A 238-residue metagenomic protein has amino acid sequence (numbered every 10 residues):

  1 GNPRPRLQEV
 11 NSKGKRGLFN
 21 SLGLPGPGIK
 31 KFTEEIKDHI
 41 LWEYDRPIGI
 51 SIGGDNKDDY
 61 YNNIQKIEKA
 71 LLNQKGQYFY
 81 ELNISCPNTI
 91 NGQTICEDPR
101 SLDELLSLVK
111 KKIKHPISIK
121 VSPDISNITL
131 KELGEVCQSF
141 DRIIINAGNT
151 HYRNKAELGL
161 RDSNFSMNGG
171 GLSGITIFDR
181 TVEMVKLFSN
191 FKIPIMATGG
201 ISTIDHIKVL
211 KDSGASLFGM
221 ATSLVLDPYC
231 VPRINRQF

Functional and structural regions predicted by a protein language model:
P3-G14, K155-G170, K211-D212, L217 (+1 more regions): C-terminal helical cap(s) of enzyme catalytic domains, especially alpha/beta-barrels
L7-V10, K15-T94: Active-site beta->alpha loop and helix N-cap motifs at the rims of alpha/beta catalytic domains
I29-Y44, P99-I119, S166-I195, I234-F238: Alpha-helix-loop-beta-strand connector modules within alpha/beta enzyme cores
D45-S51, Q77-E81, P116-K120, R142-N146 (+2 more regions): Structural preference for beta-strand elements that scaffold enzyme active sites
N62-I67, I125-S139, F188-F191, I201-F218: Catalytic cores of alpha/beta
F79, I84-C86, I144-N154, G200-I201 (+1 more regions): Glycine-rich phosphate-binding active-site loops on the catalytic face of alpha/beta enzymes
F79-E132: Conserved beta-alpha-beta core of the PfkB/ribokinase-like small-molecule kinase fold
P87-E97, L130-I193, Y229-R236: Glycine/Thr-rich beta-alpha phosphate-binding loop at enzyme active sites
